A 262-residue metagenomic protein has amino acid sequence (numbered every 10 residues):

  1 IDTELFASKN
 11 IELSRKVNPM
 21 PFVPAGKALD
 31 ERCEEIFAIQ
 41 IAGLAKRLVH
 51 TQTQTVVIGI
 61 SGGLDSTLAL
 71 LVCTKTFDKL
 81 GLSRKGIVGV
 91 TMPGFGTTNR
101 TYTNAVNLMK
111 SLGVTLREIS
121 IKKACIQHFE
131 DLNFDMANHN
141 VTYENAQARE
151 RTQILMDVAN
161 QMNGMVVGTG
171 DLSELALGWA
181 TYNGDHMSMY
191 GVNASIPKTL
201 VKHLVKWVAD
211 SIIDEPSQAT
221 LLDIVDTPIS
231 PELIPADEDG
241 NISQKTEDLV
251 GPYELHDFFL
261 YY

Functional and structural regions predicted by a protein language model:
I1-G62, S66-Y262: ATP/NTP-dependent adenylation/nucleotidyl-transfer catalytic domains that generate, transfer, or process NMP-activated
